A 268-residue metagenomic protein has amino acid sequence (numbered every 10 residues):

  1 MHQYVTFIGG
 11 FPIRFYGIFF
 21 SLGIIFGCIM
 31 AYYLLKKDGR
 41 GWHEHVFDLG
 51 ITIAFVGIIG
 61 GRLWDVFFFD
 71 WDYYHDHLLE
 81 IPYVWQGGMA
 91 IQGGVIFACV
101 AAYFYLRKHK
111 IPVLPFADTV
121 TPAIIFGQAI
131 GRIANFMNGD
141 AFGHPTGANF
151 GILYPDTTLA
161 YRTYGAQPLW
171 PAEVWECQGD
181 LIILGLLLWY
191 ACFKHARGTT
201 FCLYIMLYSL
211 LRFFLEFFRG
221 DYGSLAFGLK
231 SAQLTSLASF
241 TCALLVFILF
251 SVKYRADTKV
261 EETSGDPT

Functional and structural regions predicted by a protein language model:
M1-T268: A feature for loop-to-transmembrane-helix boundaries and adjacent hydrophobic helices in multi-pass integral membrane
